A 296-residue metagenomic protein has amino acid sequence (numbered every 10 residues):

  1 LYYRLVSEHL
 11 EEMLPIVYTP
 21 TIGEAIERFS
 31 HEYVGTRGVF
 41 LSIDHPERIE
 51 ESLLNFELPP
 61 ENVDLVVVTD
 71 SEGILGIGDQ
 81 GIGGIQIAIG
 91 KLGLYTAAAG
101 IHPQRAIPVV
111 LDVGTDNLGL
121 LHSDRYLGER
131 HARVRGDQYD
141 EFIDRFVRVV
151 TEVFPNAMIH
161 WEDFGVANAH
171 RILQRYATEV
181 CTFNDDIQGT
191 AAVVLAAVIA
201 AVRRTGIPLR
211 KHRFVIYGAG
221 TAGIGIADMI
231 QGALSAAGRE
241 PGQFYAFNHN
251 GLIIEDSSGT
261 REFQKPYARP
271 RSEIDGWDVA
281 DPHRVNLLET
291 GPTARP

Functional and structural regions predicted by a protein language model:
L1-T182: N-terminal ligand-binding/catalytic initiation module
E179, N184-R295: Glycine-rich phosphate/diphosphate-binding loop of Rossmann-like nucleotide-binding domains
